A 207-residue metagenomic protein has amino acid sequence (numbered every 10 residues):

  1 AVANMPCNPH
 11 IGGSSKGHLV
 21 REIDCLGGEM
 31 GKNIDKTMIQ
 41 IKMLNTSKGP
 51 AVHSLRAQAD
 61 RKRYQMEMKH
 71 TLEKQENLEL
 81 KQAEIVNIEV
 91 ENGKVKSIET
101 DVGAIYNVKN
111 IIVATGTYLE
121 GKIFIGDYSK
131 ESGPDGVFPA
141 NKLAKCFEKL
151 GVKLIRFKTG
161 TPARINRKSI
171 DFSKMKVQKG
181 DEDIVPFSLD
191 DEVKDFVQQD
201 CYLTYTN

Functional and structural regions predicted by a protein language model:
A1-N87, V102, A114-P134, F138-L143 (+1 more regions): Conserved N-terminal/central alpha/beta ligand/cofactor-binding core
L78, V95, V108-K109: Local beta-strand N-terminus motif with an aromatic residue
V90-G93: Catalytic cores of nucleotide-enabled group-transfer and carboxylate-activating enzymes in metabolic and assembly-line
E99-N110: Core beta-strand elements of the Rossmann-like FAD/NAD(P) dinucleotide-binding domain in flavoenzyme oxidoreductases
